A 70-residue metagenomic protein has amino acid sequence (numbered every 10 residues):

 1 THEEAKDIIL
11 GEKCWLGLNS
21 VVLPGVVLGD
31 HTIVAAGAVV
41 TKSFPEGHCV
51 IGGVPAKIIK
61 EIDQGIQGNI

Functional and structural regions predicted by a protein language model:
K6, G11-E12, G17-L18, L23-P24 (+5 more regions): Left-handed beta-helix
H31, V54-I70: Terminal amphipathic alpha-helical/low-complexity segments used for targeting or macromolecular assembly
